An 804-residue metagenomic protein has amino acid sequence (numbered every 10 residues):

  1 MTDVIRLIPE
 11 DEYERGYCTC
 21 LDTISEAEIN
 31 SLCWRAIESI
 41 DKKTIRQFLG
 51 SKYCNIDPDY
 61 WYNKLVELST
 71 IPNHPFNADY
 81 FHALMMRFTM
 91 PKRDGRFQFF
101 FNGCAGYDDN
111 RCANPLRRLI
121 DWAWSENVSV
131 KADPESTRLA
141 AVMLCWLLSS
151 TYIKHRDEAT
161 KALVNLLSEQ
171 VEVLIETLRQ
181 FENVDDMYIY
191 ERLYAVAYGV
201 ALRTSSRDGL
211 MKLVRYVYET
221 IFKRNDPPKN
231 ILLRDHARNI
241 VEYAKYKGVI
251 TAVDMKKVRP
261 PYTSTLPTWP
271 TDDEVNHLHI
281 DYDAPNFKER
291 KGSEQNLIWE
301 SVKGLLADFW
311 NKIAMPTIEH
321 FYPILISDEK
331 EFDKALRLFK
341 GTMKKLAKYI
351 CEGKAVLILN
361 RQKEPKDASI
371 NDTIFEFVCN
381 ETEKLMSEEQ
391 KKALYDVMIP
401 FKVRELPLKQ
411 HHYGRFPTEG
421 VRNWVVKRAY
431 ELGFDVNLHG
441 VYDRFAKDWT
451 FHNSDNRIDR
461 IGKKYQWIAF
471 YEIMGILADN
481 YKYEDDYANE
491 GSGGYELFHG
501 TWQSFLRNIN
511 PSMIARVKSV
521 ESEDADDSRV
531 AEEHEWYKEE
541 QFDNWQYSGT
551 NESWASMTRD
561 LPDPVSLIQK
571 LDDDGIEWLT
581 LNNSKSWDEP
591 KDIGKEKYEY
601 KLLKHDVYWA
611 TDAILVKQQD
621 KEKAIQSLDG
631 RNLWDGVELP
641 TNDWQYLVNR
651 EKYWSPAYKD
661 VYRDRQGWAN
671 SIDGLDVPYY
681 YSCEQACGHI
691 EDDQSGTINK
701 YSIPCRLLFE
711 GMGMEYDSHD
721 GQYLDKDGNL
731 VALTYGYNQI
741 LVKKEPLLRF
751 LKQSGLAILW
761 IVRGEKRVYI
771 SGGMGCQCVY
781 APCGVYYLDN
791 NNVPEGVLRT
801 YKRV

Functional and structural regions predicted by a protein language model:
T2, L174-K247, T251-T265, P270 (+1 more regions): Extended charged low-complexity segments that act as oligomerization/scaffolding linkers
V4, K42-R46, K52-Y53, N73-F76 (+4 more regions): Extended repeat-based interaction scaffolds and adjacent low-complexity, acidic/S/T/P-biased segments that form broad
L7-D11, I24-A27, R35-I40, F48-I56 (+11 more regions): Residue-level signature of the C-terminal ends
F48-K52, L68, L84-F88, A140-L148 (+3 more regions): Alpha-solenoid HEAT/Armadillo-like helical repeat scaffolds in large eukaryotic proteins
D59-N63, D79, D157, E191-Y194 (+2 more regions): Alpha-solenoid HEAT/ARM repeat scaffold
W61-F97, A237, D254-P261, D281-K291: Activation corresponds to long, low-complexity, non-globular regions
T70-A140: Eukaryotic alpha-helical scaffold "rod" segments
E126-Y188, R192-G199: Extended amphipathic alpha-helical scaffold segments
